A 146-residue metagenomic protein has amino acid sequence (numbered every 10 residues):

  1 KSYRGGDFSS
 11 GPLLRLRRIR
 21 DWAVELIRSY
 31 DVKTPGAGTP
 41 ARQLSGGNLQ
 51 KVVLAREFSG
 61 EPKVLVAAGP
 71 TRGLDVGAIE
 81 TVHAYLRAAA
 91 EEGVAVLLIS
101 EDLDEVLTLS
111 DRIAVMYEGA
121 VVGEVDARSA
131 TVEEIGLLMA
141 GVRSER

Functional and structural regions predicted by a protein language model:
K1-R146: Glycine-rich phosphate-binding loops of nucleotide-dependent enzymes
